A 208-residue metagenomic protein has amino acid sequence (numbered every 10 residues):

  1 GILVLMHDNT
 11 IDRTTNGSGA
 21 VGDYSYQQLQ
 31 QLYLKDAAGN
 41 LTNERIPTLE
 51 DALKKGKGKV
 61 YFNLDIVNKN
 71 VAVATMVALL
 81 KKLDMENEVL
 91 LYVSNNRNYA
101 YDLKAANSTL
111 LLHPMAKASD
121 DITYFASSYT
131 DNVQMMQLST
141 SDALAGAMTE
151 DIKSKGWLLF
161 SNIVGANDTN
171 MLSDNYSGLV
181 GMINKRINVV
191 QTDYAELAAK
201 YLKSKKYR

Functional and structural regions predicted by a protein language model:
G1, D8-N9, L32, V67-K69 (+5 more regions): Active-site beta-loop-alpha junctions enriched in small/polar residues
G1-G58: An active-site metal/cofactor-coordinating segment within enzyme catalytic domains
S18, D23-Y26, K82, Y129-N132 (+1 more regions): Alpha-helix termination/capping residues and helix-transition junctions
S25, R45-L49, A72, M76 (+5 more regions): Stable alpha-helical elements in mature extracytoplasmic
L34, K54-K57, Y61, K81-M85 (+5 more regions): Sec-exported extracytoplasmic/periplasmic mature domains
G39-L41, M115-K117, T123-R208: C-terminal active-site rim and adjoining tail of enzyme catalytic domains
T42-E44, F62-K69, L83-M148, V190: Catalytic beta/alpha-barrel core
L49, K55-K69, A195: Active-site groove signature of glycoside hydrolases
